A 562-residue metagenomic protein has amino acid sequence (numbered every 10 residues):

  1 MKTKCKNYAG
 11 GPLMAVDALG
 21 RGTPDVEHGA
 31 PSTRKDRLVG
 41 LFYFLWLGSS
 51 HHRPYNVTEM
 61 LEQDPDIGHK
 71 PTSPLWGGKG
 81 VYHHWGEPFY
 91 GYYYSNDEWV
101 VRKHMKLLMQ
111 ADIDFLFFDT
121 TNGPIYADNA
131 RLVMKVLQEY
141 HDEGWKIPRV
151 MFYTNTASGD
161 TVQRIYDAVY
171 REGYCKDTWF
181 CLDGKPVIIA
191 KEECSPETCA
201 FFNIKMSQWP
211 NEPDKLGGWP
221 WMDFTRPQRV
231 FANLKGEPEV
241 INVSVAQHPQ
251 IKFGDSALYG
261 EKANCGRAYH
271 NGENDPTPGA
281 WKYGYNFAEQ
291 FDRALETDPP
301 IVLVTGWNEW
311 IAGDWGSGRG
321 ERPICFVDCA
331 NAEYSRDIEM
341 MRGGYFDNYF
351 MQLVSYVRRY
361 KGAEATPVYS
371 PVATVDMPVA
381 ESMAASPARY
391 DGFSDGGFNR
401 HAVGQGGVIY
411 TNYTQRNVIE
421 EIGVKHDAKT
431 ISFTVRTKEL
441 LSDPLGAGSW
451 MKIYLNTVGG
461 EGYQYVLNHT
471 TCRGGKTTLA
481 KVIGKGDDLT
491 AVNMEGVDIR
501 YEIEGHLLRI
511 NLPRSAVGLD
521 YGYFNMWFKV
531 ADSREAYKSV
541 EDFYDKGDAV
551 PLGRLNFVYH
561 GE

Functional and structural regions predicted by a protein language model:
M1-D376, M494-G496, G518-Y523, D545 (+1 more regions): Glycan-processing catalytic domains of CAZymes
L45, T120, G306, T437-E439 (+3 more regions): Short beta-strand segments enriched in hydrophobic/aromatic residues within well-folded beta-rich domains
V243, I422, G460-G484, T490: Broad, structure-driven detector of short, well-ordered beta-strand segments within folded domains
V368-A385, K452-K476, S515-E562: Acidic/polar low-complexity flexible segments
E420-V424, G496-Y501: Beta-strand-rich interaction surfaces with strong enrichment in secreted/lumenal proteins
K429-E439, L508-R514: Short, well-ordered beta-strand segments enriched in hydrophobic/aromatic residues
E439-L445: Extended, low-complexity, turn-rich repeat/linker tracts enriched in Gly/Pro/Ser/Thr and Asp/Glu that occur
L445-M451: Short coil-to-beta strand junction motifs in C2/discoidin
